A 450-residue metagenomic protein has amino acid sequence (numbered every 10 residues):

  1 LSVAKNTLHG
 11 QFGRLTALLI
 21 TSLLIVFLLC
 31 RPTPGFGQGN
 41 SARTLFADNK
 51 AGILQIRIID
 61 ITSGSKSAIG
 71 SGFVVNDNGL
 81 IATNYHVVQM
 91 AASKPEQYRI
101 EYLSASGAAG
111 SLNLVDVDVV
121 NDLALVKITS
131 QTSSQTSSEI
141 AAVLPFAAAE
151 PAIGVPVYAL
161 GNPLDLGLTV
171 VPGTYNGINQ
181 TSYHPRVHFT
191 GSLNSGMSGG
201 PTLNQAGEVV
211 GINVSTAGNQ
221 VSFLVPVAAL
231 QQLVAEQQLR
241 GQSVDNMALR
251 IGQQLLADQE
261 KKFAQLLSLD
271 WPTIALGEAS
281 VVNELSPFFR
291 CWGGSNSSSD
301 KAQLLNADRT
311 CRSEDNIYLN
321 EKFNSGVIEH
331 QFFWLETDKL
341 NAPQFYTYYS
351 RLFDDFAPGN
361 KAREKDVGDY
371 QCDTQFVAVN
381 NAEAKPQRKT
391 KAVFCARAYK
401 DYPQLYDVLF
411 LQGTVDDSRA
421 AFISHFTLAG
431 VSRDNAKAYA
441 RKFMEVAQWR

Functional and structural regions predicted by a protein language model:
G39-A42, I59-N78, A109-G110: A conserved glycine-rich beta-strand in the N-terminal activation segment of trypsin-fold
G39-F46, L112, V209-A279, V446: C-terminal cap/linker of serine protease catalytic domains
L45, A91, N113-V115, T129-P163: Active-site substrate-binding loop(s) of clan PA
N49-S65, S130-V143, L166-Q242: Active-site region of chymotrypsin-like
I69, N76-V120, Q131, W334: Catalytic-histidine neighborhood of serine endopeptidases, predominantly the chymotrypsin-like S1/PA family
G241, P287-F289, S418-R450: Surface-exposed amphipathic alpha-helical segments
D258-F376: Non-catalytic interaction/regulatory modules that flank or connect domains
T347-G413: Signature of long, low-cysteine stretches enriched in small and polar/charged residues
